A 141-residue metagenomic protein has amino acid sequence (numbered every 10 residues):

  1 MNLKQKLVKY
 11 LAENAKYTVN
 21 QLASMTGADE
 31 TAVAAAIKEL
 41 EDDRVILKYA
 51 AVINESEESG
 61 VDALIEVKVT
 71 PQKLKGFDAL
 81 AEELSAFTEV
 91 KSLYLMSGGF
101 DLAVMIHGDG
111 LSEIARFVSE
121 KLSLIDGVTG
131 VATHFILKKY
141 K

Functional and structural regions predicted by a protein language model:
M1-K141: A compositional/biophysical signature of low hydrophobicity enriched in polar/charged and small residues
